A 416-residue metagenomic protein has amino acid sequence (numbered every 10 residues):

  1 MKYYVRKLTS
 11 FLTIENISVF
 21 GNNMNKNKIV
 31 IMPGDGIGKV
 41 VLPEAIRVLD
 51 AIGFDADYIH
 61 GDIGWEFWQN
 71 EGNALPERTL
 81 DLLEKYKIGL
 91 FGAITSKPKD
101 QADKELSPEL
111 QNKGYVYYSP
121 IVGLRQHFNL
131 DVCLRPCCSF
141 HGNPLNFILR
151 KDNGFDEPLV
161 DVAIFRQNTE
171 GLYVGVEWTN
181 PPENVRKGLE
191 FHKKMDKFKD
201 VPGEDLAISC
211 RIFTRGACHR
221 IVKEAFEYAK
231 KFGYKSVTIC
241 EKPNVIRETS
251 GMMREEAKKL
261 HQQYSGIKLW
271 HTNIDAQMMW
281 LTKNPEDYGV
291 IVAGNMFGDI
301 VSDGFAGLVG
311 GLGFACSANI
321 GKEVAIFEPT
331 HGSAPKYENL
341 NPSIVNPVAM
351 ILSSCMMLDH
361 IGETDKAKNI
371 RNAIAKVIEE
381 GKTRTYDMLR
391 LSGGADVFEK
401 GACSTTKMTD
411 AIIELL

Functional and structural regions predicted by a protein language model:
K28-G34, L90-G92, V237-P243, L352-D359: Short glycine-rich or small-residue beta-strand-to-loop segments that form or flank ligand, phosphate, metal/Fe-S
V30-L49, K187-I274: Glycine-rich phosphate/diphosphate-binding loop of Rossmann-like nucleotide-binding domains
D35-G38, K87, F165, A225 (+4 more regions): Buried hydrophobic positions in well-ordered alpha/beta secondary-structure cores of metabolic enzymes
A56-E77, M279-L281: N-terminal beta-loop-helix "entrance" segment that forms/cooperates in small-molecule cofactor or anionic ligand
D57, F232-E241, Y264-T272, E363-R371 (+1 more regions): Flexible, glycine/charged-enriched surface loops at secondary-structure junctions
Q69-K194, I208, M296: N-terminal glycine-rich phosphate/adenylate-binding segment common to multiple enzyme folds
Y115, L134, L281-T383: Glycine-rich phosphate/nucleotide-binding loop
